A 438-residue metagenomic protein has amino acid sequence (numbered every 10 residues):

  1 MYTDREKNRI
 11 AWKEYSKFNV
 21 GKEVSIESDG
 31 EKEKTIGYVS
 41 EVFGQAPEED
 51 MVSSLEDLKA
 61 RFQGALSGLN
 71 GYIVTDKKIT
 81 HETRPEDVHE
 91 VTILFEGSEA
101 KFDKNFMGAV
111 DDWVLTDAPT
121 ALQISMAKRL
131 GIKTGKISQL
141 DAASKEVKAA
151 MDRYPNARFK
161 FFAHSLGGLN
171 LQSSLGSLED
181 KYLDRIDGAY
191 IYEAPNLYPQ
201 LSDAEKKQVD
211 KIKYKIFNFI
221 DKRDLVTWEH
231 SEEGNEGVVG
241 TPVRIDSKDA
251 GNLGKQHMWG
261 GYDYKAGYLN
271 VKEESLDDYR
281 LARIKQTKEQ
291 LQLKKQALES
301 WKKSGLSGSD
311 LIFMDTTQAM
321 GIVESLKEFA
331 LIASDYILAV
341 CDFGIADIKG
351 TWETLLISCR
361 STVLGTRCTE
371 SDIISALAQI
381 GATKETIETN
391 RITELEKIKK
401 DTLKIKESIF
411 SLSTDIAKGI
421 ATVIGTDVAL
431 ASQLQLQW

Functional and structural regions predicted by a protein language model:
Y2, N19, S28-F162, D180-G188 (+4 more regions): A conserved cap/lid and substrate-binding interface adjacent to the catalytic center of lipid-processing enzymes
Y2-T3, N8: Short, charged amphipathic alpha-helical surface segments
A11-E14: Short Lys/Arg-enriched alpha/beta "domain-start" segment
G108, D184-A282: The feature captures the conserved acid-bearing segment of alpha/beta-hydrolase catalytic domains
A163-G167, L171: Gly/Ala-rich beta-loop-alpha elbow adjacent to hydrolase catalytic centers
L171-D180: Short glycine-enriched nucleophile-adjacent loop and the immediately C-terminal alpha-helix near the catalytic center
E233-T241, K248-W438: N-terminal secretion-targeting helices of virulence/extracellular proteins, encompassing both classical Sec signal
